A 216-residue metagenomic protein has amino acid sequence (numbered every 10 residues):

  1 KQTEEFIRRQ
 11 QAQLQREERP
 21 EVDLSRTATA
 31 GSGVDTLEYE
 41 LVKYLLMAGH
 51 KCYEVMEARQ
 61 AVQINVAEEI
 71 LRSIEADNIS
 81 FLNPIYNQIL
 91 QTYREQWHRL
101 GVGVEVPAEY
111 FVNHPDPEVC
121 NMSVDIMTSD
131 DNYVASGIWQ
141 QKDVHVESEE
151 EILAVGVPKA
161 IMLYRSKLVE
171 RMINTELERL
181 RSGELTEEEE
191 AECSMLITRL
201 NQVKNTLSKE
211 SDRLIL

Functional and structural regions predicted by a protein language model:
K1-L216: A charged alpha-helical hairpin associated with nucleic-acid processing machineries
